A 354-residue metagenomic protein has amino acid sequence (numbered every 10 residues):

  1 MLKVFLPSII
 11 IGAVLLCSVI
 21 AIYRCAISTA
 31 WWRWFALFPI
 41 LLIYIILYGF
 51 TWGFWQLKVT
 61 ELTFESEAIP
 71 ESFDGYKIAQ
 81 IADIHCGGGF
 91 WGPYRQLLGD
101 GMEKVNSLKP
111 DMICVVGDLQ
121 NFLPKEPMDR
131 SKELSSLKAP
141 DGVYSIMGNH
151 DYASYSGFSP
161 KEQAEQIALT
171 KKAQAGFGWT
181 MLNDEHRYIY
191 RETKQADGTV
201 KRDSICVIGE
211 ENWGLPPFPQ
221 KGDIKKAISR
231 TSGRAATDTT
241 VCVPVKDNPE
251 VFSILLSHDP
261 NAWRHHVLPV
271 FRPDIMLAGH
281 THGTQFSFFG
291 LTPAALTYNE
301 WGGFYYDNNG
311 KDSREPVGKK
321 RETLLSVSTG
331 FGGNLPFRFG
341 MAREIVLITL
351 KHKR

Functional and structural regions predicted by a protein language model:
M1-L57: Non-catalytic terminal accessory segments
I46-E67, G88-G92: Hydrophobic alpha-helical transmembrane segments in integral membrane proteins
E65-A79, W179, H186-V207, S229 (+3 more regions): Beta-strand-turn-beta hairpins that frame and shape the catalytic cleft of phosphate-ester-processing enzymes
I69-T180: Membrane-embedded segments
A79-A82, M112-D118, G142-N149, L182-E185 (+3 more regions): Active-site neighborhood of phospho(di)ester-bond hydrolases with catalytic His/Asp-centered motifs
I84-C86, L119-F122, N149-A153, R187-I189 (+4 more regions): Solvent-exposed loop/turn segments at secondary-structure junctions within structured extracellular/periplasmic domains
Y155-W179, R191-S253, W263-R264, R338: Binuclear metal-dependent hydrolase catalytic cores centered on His/Asp/Glu-rich metal-binding motifs
I254, D259-L347, R354: Conserved beta-sheet core of the metallophosphoesterase superfamily
